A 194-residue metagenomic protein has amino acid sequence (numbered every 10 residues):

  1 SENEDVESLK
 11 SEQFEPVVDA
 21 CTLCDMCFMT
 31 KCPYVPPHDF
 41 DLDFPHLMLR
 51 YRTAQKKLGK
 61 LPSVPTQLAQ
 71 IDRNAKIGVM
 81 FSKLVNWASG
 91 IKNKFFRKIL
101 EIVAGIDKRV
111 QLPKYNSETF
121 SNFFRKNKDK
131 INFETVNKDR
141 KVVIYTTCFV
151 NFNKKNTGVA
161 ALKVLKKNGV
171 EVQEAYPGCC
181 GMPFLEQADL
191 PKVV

Functional and structural regions predicted by a protein language model:
N3-G178, F184-V194: Iron-sulfur-cluster electron-transfer modules
